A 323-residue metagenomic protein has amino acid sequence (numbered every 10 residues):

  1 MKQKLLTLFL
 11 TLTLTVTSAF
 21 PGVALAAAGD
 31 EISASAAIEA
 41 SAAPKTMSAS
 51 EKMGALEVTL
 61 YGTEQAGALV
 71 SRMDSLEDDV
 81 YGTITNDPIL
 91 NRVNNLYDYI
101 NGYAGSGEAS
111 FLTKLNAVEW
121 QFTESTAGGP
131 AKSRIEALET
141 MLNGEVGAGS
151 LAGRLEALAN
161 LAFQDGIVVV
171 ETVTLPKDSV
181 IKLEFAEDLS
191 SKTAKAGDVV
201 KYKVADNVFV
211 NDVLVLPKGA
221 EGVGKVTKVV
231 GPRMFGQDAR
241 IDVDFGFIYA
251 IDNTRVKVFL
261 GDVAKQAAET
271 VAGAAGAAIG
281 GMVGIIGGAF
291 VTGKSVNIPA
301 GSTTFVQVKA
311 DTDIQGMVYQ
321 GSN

Functional and structural regions predicted by a protein language model:
M1-Q3, A37: N-terminal secretory signal peptides that target proteins for export/translocation
K4-L6, V230: Residue-level detector of intrinsically disordered/flexible regions characterized by low predicted structural confidence
L6-L14: Hydrophobic helical h-region of N-terminal Sec-dependent signal peptides in bacterial secretory/periplasmic proteins
T15-L25: C-terminal segment of classical bacterial N-terminal signal peptides
V23-A34, I38: Cleaved targeting-peptide boundary
A37-N160: Alpha-helical, heptad-rich or low-complexity scaffold/stalk segments that mediate oligomerization or tethering
L155-Q164, V168-V170, T174: N-terminal targeting leaders of membrane proteins
E171-V199, V204-N323: Compact functional segments
